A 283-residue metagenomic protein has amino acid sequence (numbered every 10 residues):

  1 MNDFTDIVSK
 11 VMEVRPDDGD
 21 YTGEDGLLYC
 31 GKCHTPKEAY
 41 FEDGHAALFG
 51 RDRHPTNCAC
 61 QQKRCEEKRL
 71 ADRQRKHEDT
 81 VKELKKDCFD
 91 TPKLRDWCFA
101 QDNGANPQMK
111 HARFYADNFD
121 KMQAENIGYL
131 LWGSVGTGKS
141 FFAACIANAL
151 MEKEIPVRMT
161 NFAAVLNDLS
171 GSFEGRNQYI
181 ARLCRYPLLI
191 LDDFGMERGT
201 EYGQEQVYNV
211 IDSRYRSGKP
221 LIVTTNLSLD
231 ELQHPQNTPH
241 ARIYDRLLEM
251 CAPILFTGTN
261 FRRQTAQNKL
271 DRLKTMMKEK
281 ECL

Functional and structural regions predicted by a protein language model:
M1-N103, Q264-L283: A short, basic N-terminal segment
D87-Y129: Pre-Walker A (pre-P-loop) alpha-helix and adjacent loop at the N terminus of AAA/AAA+ ATPase modules, a conserved
W97, K153, R185-Y186, S217 (+1 more regions): Structured helix-beta-strand junction loops
P107-A116, A124, A147-L188, R198-E205: Short glycine-rich substrate-engagement loop in P-loop NTPases that contacts/grips substrate
Q123-A143: Walker A/P-loop nucleotide-binding motif
I127-L131, P187-L189, L221: Generic beta-sheet signal
N167-D168, E197-L283: Replace "adjacent to P-loop NTPase cores in ATP/GTP-dependent enzymes" with "adjacent to NTP-binding cores
D193-F194: Walker B catalytic acidic pair
